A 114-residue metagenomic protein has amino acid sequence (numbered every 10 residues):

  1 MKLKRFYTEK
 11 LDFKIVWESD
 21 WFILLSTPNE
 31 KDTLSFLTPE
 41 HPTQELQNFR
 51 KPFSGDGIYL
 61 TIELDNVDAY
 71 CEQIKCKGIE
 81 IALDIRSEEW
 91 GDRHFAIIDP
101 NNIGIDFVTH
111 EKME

Functional and structural regions predicted by a protein language model:
L3-T8, I74, N102: Conserved active-site tyrosine of GNAT-family acetyltransferases
K14-I62, C71-I98, T109-E114: Vicinal oxygen chelate
D65-V67: Helix N-cap motif at beta-to-alpha junctions
I105-D106: Short, conserved beta-strand/loop elements in beta-sheet-dominated catalytic cores that frequently flank divalent-metal
